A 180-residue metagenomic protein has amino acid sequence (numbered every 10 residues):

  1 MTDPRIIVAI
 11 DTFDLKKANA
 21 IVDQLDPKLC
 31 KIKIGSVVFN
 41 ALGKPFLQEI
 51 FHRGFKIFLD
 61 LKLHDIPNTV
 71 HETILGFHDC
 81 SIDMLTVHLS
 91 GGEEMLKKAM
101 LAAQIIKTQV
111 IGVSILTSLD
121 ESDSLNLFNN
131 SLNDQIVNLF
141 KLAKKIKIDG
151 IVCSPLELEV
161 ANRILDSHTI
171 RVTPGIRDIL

Functional and structural regions predicted by a protein language model:
M1-Q24: N-terminal glycine-rich anion-binding loop in soluble enzyme alpha/beta folds
T2-D3, D65, T69-V160, I164-L180: Conserved anion-binding
Q24-I34, C80, A143: Catalytic domains of carbohydrate-active enzymes, especially glycoside hydrolases
I32-L42: Glycine-rich, proline-tolerant flexible connector loops at the mouths of alpha/beta enzymes
F46: Pyridoxal 5′-phosphate
F51, F55-F58: Short, structured active-site "lid" loops
